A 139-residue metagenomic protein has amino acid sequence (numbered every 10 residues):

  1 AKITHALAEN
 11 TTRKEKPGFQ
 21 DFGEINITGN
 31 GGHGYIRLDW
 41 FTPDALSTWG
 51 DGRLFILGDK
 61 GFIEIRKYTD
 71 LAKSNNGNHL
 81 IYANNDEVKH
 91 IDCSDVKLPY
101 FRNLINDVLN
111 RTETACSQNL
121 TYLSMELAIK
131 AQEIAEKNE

Functional and structural regions predicted by a protein language model:
A1-D70, F101-N110: Contiguous beta-strand/loop segments that form the cofactor/metal-binding neighborhood of enzyme cores
K14, S74-N75, M125-E126: Short secondary-structure boundary/hinge segments and terminal tails
I27-G31, I81-E87: Short acidic, glycine-rich loop/turn motifs
S47-T48, S74, A115: Non-catalytic, surface-exposed connector residues within folded enzymatic/regulatory domains
L54, L71-N85: Short polybasic amphipathic segments
V88-I91, E139: Generic detection of short hydrophobic beta-strand segments and adjacent strand-loop junctions
I91-R102: Active-site loop of classical SDR/Rossmann-like NAD(P)-dependent oxidoreductases, centered on the catalytic Tyr-X3-Lys
I105-E139: C-terminal helix-rich "cap/oligomerization" subdomain common to oxidoreductases
